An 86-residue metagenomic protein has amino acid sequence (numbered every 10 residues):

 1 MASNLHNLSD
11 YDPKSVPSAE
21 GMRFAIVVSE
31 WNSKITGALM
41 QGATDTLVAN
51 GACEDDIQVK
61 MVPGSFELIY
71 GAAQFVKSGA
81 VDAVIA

Functional and structural regions predicted by a protein language model:
M1, G51, D82-I85: Residue-level detector of intrinsically disordered, flexible termini and proteolytic processing junctions
M1-E20: N-terminal amphipathic/basic leader segments beginning at the initiator methionine
L5-L8, T36-G37, E67-I69: Short glycine/serine/threonine-rich phosphate/pyrophosphate-binding segments that cradle anionic phosphate groups
D10-K14, M40, F75-G79: Short, functional N-terminal and low-complexity linear motifs
K14-P63: Glycine-rich phosphate/diphosphate-binding loop of Rossmann-like nucleotide-binding domains
E67, G71-A86: Glycine-rich phosphate-binding loop
